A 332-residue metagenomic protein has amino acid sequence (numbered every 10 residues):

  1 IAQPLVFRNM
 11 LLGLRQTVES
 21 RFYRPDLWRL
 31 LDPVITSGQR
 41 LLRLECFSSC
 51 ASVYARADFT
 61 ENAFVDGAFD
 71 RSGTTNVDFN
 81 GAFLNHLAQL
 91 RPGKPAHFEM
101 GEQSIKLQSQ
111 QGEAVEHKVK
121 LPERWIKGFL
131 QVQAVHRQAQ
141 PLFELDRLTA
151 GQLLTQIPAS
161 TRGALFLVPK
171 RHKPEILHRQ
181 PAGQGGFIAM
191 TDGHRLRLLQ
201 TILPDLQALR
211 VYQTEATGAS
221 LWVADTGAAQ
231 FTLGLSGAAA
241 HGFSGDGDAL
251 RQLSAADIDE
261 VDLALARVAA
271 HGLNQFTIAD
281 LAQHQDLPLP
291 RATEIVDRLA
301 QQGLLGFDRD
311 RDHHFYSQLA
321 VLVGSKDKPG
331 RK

Functional and structural regions predicted by a protein language model:
I1-K332: Long, low-complexity, compositionally biased intrinsically disordered regions
